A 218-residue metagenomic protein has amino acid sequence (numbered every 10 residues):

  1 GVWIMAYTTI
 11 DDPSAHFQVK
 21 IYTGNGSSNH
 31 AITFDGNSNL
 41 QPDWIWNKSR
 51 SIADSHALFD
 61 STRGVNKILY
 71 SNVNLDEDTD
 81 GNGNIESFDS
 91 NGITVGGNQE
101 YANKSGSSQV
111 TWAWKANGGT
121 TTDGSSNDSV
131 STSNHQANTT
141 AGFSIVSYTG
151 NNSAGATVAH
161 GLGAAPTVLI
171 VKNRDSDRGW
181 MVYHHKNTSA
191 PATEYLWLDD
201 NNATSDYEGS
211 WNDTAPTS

Functional and structural regions predicted by a protein language model:
V2-S218: Surface-exposed molecular-recognition determinants
